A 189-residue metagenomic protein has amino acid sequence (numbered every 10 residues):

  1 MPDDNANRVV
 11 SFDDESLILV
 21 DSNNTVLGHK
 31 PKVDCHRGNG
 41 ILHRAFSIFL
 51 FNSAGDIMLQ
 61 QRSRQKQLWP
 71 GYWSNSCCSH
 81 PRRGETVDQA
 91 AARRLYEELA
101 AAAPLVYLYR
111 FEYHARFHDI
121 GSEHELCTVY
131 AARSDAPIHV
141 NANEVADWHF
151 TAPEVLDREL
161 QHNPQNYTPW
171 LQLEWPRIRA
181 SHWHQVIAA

Functional and structural regions predicted by a protein language model:
P2-S47, S53: Acidic, metal-coordinating catalytic segment for phosphate/diphosphate chemistry, firing primarily on the Nudix
S11, W73-N75, V140-E144: Short glycine-enriched loop/turn motifs at secondary-structure junctions
V26, D34, R83, Y109-A189: Nudix hydrolase/Nudix homology domain
G38-G40, L68-W73, F150-A152: A short, polar/proline- and glycine-enriched secondary-structure boundary/capping micro-motif
G40-L42, W69, I120-H124: A generic structural micro-feature
A45-C78: A glycine-rich, hydrophobic loop/mini-helix early in the fold
M58-L59, S74-L108: The catalytic Nudix box helix
